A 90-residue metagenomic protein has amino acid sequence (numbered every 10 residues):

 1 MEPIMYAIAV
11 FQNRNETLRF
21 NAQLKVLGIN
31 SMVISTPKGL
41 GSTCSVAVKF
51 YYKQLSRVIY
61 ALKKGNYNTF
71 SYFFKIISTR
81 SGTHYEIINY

Functional and structural regions predicted by a protein language model:
M1-I4, N89-Y90: Short, Lys/Arg-enriched, disordered terminal segments
I4-F11, C44-F50: Solvent-exposed beta-strand motifs enriched in subsets of small alpha/beta binding domains, especially certain
A7, S31-M32, Y72: Structural motif
Q12-N15, K53: A generic structural signal for alpha-helix starts
R14-N30: Short amphipathic alpha-helix segments
K25, I29-I59: Amphipathic, hydrophobic secondary-structure cores in small proteins
S56-Y90: C-terminal structural segments of small proteins and small subunits
